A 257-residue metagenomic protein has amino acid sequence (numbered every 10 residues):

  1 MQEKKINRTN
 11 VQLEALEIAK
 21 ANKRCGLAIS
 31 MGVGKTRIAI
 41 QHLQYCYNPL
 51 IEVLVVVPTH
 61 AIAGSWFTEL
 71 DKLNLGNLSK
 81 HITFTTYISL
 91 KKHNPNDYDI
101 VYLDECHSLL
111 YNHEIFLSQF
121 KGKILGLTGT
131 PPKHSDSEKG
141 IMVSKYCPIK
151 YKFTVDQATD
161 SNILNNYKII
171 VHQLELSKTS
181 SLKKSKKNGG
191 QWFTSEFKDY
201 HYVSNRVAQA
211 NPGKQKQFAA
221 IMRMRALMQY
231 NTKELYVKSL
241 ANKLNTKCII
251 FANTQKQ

Functional and structural regions predicted by a protein language model:
M1-A28: Conserved pre-motif I regulatory segment
N22-H42: Walker A/P-loop
C25-A28, L54, I249: Short hydrophobic/aromatic beta-strand immediately N-terminal to the Walker A/P-loop
S30-M31, P58, N253: P-loop (Walker A) phosphate-binding loop of NTP-binding proteins
V56, H60-D97: Inter-Walker segment of RecA-like/P-loop motor cores
N94-K133: SF2 helicase catalytic motif II
S137-T246: Interdomain helical connector at the RecA1-RecA2 junction of SF1/SF2 helicase-like NTPases
I249-Q257: Conserved helicase motor "Helicase C" RecA-like lobe of SF1/SF2 P-loop NTPases
